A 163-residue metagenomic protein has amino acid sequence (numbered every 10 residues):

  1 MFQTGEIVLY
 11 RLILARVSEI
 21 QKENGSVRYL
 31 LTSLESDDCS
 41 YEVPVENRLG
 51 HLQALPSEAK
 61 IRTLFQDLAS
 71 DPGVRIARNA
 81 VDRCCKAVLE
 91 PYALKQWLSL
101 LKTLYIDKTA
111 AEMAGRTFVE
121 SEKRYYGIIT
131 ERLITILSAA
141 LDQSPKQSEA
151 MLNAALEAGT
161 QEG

Functional and structural regions predicted by a protein language model:
M1-Q53: A positional/architectural concept
L49, L55-G163: Charge/polar-rich, low-complexity and marginally structured segments
